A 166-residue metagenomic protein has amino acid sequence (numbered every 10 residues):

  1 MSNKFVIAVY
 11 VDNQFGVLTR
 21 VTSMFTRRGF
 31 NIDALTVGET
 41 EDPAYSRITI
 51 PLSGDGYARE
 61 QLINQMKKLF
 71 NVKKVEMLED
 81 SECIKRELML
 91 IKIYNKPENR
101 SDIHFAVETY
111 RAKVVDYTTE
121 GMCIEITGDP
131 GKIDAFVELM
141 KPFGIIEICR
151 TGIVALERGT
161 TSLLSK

Functional and structural regions predicted by a protein language model:
M1-R47, P51-K166: Long, contiguous binding/interaction regions
